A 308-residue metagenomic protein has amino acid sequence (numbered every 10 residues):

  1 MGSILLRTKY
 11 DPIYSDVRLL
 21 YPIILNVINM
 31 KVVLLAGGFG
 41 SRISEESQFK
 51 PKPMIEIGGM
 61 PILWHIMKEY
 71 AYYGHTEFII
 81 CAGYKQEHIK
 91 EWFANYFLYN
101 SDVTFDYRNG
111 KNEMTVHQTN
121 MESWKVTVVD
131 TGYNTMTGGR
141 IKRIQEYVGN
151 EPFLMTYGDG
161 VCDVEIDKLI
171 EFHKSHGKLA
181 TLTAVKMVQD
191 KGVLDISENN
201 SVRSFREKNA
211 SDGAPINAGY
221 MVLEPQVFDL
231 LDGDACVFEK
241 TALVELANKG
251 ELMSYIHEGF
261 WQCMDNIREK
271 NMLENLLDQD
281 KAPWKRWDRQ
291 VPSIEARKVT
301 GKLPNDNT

Functional and structural regions predicted by a protein language model:
Y14-N29: Short, Lys/Arg-enriched N-terminal segments with co-localized hydrophobic residues within the first ~10-30 amino acids
N26-Y96, V128: N-terminal glycine-rich phosphate-binding loop and ensuing alpha1 helix
V32-L34, I80, M155, A180-T183 (+1 more regions): Structural beta-sheet core signal
H88-E198: Conserved beta-loop-beta/alpha segment of the NTase-like Rossmann-fold superfamily that binds/positions NTPs
P152-L154, V161, E165-K174, M187-Q189 (+1 more regions): Catalytic-core segments of class I nucleotidyltransferases/pyrophosphorylases that form NMP-activated intermediates
